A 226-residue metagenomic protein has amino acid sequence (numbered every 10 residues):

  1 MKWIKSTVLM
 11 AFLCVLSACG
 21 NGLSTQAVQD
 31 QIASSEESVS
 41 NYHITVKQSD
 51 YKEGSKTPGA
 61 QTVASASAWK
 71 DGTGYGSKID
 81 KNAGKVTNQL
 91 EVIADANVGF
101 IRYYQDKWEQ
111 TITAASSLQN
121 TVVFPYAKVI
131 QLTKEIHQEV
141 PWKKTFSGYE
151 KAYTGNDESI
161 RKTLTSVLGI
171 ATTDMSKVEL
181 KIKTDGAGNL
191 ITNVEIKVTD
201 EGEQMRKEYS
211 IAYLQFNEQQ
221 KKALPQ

Functional and structural regions predicted by a protein language model:
K2, F12-T73, Q220-Q226: N-terminal leader/targeting segments and the immediate start of mature chains
C14, C19-E36, E91, E139-Y149 (+4 more regions): Intrinsically disordered, low-complexity segments of exported/surface proteins
E37-H43, S65-G76, V92-G99, F146-S147 (+2 more regions): Short, solvent-exposed coil/turn segments at beta-strand boundaries
Y51, D80-T87, D106-K107, V194-E203: Short, solvent-exposed aromatic-acidic interface loops
G59-A60, A83-V86, T133-H137, T173-K177: Short solvent-exposed loop/turn micro-motifs enriched in small/polar/acidic residues
S67-P125: An acidic-aromatic
Y104-R161, I170-T172: Flexible, processing/modification-adjacent segments and terminal tails in exported/periplasmic/extracellular proteins
A152-Q226: Gly/Pro-enriched, hydrophobic low-complexity segments that function as extracytoplasmic propeptides/linkers
